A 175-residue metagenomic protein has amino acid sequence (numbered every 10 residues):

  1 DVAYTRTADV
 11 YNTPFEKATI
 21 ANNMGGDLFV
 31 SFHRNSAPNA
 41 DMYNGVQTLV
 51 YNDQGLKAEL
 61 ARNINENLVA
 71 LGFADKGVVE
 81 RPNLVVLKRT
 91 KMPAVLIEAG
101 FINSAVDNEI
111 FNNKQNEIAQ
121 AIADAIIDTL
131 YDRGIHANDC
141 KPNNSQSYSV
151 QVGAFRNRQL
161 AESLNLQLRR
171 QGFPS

Functional and structural regions predicted by a protein language model:
D1-P142: Active-site-proximal helix/loop segments of hydrolytic enzymes
N138-S175: Solvent-exposed beta-strand motifs enriched in subsets of small alpha/beta binding domains, especially certain
